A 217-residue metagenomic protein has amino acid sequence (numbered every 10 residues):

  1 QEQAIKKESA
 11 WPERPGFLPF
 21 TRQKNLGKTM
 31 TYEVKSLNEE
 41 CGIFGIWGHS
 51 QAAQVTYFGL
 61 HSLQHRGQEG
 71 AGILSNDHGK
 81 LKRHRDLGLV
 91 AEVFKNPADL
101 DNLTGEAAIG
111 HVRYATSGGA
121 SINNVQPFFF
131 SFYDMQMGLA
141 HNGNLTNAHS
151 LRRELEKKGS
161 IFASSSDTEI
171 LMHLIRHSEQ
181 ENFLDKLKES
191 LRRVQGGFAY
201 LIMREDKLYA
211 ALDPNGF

Functional and structural regions predicted by a protein language model:
Q1-Q3, Q23: Low-complexity, intrinsically disordered or signal/transmembrane-proximal segments
G27-F217: Conserved short alpha-helical segments that host acidic/polar catalytic motifs at enzyme active sites
